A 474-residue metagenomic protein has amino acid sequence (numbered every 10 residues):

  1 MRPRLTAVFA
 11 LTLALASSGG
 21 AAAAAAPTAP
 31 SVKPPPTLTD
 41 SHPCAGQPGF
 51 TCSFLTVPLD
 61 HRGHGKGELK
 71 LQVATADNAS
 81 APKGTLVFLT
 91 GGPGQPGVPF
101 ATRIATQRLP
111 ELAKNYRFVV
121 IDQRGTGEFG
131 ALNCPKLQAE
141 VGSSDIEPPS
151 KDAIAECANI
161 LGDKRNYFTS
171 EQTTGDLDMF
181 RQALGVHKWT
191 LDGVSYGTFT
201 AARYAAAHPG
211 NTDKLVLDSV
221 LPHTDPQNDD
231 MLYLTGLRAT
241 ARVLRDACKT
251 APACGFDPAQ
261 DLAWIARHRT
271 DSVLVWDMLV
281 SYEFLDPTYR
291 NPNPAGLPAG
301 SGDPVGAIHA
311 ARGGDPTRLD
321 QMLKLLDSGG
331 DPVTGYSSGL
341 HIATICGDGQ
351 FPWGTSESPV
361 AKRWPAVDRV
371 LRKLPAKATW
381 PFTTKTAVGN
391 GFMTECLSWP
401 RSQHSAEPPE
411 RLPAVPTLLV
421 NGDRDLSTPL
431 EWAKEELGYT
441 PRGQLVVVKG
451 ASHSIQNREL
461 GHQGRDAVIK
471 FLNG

Functional and structural regions predicted by a protein language model:
M1-P27, L55, L177: Secretory targeting and sorting signals
P3, F9-L13, V57, G67-L69 (+2 more regions): Intrinsic-disorder/low-complexity peptide segments enriched for small residues
P3-F9, S18-G19, S150, G300 (+3 more regions): Generic alpha-helix initiation/capping and coil-helix boundary signal
A14, F88-G94, R312-D320: Compositionally biased, low-hydrophobicity segments enriched in charged and small polar residues
A29-M278, Y282, G349, W353-G474: Gly/Pro-rich cap/lid or specificity-loop segments adjacent to the active site
R245-F351: Alpha/beta-hydrolase-fold enzymes
